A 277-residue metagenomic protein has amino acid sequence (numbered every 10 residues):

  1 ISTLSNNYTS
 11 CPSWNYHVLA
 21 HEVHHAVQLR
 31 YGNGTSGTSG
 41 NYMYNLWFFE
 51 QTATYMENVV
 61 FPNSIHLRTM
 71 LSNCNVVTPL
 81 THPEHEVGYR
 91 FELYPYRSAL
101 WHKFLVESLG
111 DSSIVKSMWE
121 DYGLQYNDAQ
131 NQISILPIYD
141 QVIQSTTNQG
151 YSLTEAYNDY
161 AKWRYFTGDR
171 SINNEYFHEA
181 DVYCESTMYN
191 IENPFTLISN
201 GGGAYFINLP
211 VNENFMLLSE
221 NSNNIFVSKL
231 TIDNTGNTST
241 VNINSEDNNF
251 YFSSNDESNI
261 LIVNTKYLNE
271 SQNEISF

Functional and structural regions predicted by a protein language model:
I1-N7, N58, T78-V87, Y139 (+3 more regions): Generic preference for hydrophobic/aromatic residues in regular secondary structure cores
I1-S72: Zinc-dependent metallopeptidase catalytic helix centered on the HExxH motif and its immediate flanking segment
N58-F91, G236-N249: Generic detector of solvent-exposed, compositionally biased contiguous segments
P62-R68, E92-P95, Y151-E155, P194-T196: Short, Lys/Arg-enriched charge-dense amphipathic segments
N75-F166: Active-site-proximal alpha-helical
Y126-F277: Beta/coil-rich, acidic/histidine-enriched accessory regions frequently appended to metallopeptidases
